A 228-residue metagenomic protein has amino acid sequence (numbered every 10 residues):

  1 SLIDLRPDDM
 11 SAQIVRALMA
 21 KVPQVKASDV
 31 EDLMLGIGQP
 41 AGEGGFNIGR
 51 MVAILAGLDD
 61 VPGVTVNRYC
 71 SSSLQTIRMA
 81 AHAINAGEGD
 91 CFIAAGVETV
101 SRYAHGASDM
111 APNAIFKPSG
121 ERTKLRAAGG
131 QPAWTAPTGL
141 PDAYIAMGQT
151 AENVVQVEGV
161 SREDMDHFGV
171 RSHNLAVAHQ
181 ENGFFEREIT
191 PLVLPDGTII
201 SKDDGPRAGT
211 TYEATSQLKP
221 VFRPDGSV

Functional and structural regions predicted by a protein language model:
S1, G45-F46, R102-D109, D204: Short acidic, glycine/serine/threonine-rich loops at helix termini
S1-Q13, Q24-A27, D164-V228: N-terminal extracellular/periplasmic Venus flytrap/periplasmic-binding protein-like
S1-V52, A56, C70, T150-R162 (+2 more regions): Conserved active-site "lid/cap" helical segment
L5, I37-F92, A128-G130, P141-A146 (+1 more regions): Conserved catalytic cysteine-centered active-site region of acyl-thioester-dependent Claisen-condensing enzymes
D29-M34, F92-A94, R187-I189: Short beta-strand segments at enzyme active-site cores
A53, V64, R68-E98, V155-F184: Active-site-proximal alpha-helical scaffold in enzymes
C91-V154: Flexible glycine-/small-residue-enriched beta->alpha junction loops that bind anionic phosphate/pyrophosphate groups
G139, A143-A146, V160, D164-F168 (+1 more regions): Short, contiguous, pocket-lining structural segments that sit at or immediately flank catalytic/ligand-binding sites
